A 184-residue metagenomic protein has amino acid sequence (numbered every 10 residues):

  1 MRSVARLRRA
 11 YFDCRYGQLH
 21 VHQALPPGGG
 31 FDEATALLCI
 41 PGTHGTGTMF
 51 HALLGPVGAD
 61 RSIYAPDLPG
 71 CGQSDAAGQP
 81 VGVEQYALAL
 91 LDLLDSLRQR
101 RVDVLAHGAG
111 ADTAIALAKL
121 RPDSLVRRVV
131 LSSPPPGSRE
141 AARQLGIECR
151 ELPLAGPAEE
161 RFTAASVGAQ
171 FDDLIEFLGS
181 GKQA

Functional and structural regions predicted by a protein language model:
M1-L37, G58-R61, S124-R127, L131 (+2 more regions): Alpha/beta-hydrolase fold catalytic core
H20, G82-E84, D112, V126: A structural signal for the main folded, soluble domain(s) of proteins
Q23-Q73: Conserved HGGG/HGGXW glycine-rich cap/lid loop of the alpha/beta-hydrolase fold
G45, P56, S96, A116 (+1 more regions): Active-site catalytic microenvironments for nucleophilic, acid-base chemistry
H51, L91, I115-K119, D172: Short, hydrophobic alpha-helix immediately C-terminal to the catalytic nucleophile
L53-V57, P80-V83, P122, G146: Glycine-rich, phosphate-binding/catalytic loops in enzymes
Y64-L105, A109: Active-site loop/oxyanion-hole signature of alpha/beta-hydrolase fold enzymes
R100-R139: Conserved hydrolase catalytic core segment
